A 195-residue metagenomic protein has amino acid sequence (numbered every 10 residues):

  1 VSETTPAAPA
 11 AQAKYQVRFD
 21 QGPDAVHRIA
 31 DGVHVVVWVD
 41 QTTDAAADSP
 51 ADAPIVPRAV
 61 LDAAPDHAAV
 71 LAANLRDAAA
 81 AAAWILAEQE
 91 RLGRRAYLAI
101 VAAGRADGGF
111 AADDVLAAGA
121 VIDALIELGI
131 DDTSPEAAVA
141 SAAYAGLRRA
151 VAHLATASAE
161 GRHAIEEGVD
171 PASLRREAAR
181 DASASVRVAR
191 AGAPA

Functional and structural regions predicted by a protein language model:
V1-A30: Short glycine- and acidic-rich boundary segments immediately preceding or forming the N-terminal edge of structured
P9-Q12, H27-D31, A63, E90-G93 (+1 more regions): Solvent-exposed alpha-helices and their adjacent loops that cap or buttress functional pockets in soluble metabolic
D20-S49: Short acidic, Gly/Ser-rich segments with clustered Asp/Glu that frequently serve as metal-coordination loops in enzyme
A25-R28, I85-E90, G109-F110, R175: A generic local secondary-structure boundary/capping motif
D40, D77, D113-D114: Acidic side chains
T43-D107: Acidic/Gly/His-enriched mid-domain segments of enzyme catalytic cores or analogous surface patches that mediate
V60-A72, R94, A112-A195: Long, charged alpha-helical interface segments
